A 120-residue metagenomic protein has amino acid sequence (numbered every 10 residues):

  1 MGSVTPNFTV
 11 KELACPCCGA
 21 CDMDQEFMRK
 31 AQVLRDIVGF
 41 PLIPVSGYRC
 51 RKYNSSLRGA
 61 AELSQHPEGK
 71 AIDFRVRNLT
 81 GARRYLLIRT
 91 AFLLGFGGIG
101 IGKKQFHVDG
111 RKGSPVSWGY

Functional and structural regions predicted by a protein language model:
M1-I37, K112-Y120: Extracytoplasmic cell-surface/polysaccharide-interacting catalytic and binding patches
V4, Y53, L63: Glycine-rich, flexible loop/turn motifs
F8-K11, V38-L42, A71-V76: Generic detector of short, locally flexible boundary/turn motifs and exposed helical patches
K11-P16, R51, S56, A60 (+1 more regions): Surface-exposed loop/turn and secondary-structure junction residues enriched for glycine/proline
M28-G59: Extended, low-complexity, intrinsically disordered C-terminal regulatory tails of eukaryotic serine/threonine kinases
E62-L63, P67-E68, I72, V76-Y120: Catalytic cores and adjacent binding grooves of peptidoglycan-active enzymes
